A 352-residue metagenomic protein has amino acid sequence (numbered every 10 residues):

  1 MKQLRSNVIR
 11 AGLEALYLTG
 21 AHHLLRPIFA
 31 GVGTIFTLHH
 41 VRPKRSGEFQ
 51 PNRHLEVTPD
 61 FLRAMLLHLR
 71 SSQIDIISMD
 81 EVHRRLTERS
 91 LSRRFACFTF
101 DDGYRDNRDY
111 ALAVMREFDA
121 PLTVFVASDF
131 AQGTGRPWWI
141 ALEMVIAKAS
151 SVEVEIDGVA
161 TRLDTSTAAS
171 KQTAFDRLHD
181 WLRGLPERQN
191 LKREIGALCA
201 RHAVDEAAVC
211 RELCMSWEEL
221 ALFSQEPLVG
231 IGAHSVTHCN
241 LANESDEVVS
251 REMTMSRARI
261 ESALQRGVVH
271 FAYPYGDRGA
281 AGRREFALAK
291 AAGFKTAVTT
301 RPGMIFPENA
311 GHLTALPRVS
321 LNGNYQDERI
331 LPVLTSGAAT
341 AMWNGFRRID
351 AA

Functional and structural regions predicted by a protein language model:
M1-T99, D106, P137, A141-V154 (+4 more regions): C-terminal active-site subregion of NodB/CE4 polysaccharide deacetylases
R26-G33, T37, G135-E226: Extended, charge-rich helix/loop segments that form flexible, surface "patches" used to engage negatively charged
A64, D106, Y110, M215-E218: Short, well-structured alpha-helical interface segments that form or flank functional binding sites
D75, E219-L222, I231-G232: Append "and occasionally in soluble cytosolic enzymes with long acidic Gly/Pro-rich linkers
D80, V124-S128: Glycine-rich, histidine-containing beta strand-loop boundary motifs that form or position
L91-S92, Y104, D109, A113-F125 (+5 more regions): CE4/NodB-like, metal-dependent polysaccharide N-deacetylase domain that modifies extracellular/periplasmic N-acetylated
Y110-V114, E219, R284-L288: A short acidic, amphipathic alpha-helical/loop segment
S128-A131, P302-G303: Short beta-alpha junction loops
